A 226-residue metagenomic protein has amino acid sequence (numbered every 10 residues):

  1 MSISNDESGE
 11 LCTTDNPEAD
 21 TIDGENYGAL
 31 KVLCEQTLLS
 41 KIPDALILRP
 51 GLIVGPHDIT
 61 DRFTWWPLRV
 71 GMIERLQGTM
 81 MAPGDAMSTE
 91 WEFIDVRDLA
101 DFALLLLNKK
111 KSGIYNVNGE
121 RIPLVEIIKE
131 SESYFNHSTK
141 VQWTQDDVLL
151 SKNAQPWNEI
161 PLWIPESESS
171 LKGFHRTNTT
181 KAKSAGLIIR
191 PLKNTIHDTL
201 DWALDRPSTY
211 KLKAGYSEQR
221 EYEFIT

Functional and structural regions predicted by a protein language model:
S4-I47, R62: Active-site Tyr-X1-5-Lys
A19, L68-I94: A conserved pocket-lining segment of Rossmann-fold NAD(P)-dependent short-chain dehydrogenase/reductase
L39, L46-R49, G78-A82, N116-V117 (+1 more regions): A structural signal for short, well-ordered beta-strand segments and their strand-loop junctions that often border
L46-L68: Flexible, glycine-rich beta-alpha linker
L52-V54, S88, R121-I122: Short, solvent-exposed loop/turn segments at secondary-structure junctions
W91-L99, P191: A conserved structural motif in NAD(P)-dependent oxidoreductases
F102-F174, N178-T180, D198-L200, P207-T226: Mid/C-terminal beta-alpha module of Rossmann-like enzyme folds, strongest in SDR-family dehydrogenases/epimerases
T195: Catalytic phosphate/metal-binding cores of nucleic-acid and nucleotide-processing enzymes, i.e., regions that mediate
